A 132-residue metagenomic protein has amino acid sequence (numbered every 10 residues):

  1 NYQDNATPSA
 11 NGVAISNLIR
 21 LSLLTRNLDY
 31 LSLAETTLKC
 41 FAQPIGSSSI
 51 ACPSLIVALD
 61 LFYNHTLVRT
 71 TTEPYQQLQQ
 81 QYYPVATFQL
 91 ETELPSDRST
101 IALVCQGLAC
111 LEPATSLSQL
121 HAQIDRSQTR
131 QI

Functional and structural regions predicted by a protein language model:
N1-I132: Glycan-recognition and catalytic cores of secretory/periplasmic carbohydrate-active enzymes
